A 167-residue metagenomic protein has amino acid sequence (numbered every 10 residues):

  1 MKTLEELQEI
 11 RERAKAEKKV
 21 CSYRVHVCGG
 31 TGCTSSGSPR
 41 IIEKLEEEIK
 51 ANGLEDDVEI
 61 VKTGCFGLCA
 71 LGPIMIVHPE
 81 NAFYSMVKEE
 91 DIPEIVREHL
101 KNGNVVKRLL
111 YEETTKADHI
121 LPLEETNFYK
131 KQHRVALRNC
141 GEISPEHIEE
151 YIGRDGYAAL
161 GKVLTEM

Functional and structural regions predicted by a protein language model:
M1-M167: Feature of Fe-S/electron-transfer and energy-metabolism proteins that preferentially highlights extended coupling
